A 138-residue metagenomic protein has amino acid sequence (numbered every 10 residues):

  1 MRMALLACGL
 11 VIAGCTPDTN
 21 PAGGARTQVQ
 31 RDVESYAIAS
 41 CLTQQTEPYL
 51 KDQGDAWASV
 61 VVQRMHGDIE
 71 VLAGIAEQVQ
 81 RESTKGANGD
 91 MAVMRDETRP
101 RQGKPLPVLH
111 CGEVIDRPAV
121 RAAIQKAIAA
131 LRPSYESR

Functional and structural regions predicted by a protein language model:
M1-A7: Sec-dependent signal peptide recognition, specifically the positively charged N-region followed immediately by
L10, E34-Y36, L106: Disulfide-bonded cysteine motifs in exported proteins
I12-G14: C-terminal motif of bacterial Sec signal peptides marking the signal peptidase cleavage site
T16-D18: Bacterial signal peptide processing site
N20-Q44: Immediate post-signal-peptide N-terminus of mature secreted/exported proteins
V29-V33, P48-Y49, R101-P105: Soluble non-cytosolic domains of exported or imported proteins
A39-W57: Post-signal-peptide N-terminal segment of Sec-exported extracytoplasmic proteins
G54-R138: Compact alpha-helical subdomains of small soluble proteins
